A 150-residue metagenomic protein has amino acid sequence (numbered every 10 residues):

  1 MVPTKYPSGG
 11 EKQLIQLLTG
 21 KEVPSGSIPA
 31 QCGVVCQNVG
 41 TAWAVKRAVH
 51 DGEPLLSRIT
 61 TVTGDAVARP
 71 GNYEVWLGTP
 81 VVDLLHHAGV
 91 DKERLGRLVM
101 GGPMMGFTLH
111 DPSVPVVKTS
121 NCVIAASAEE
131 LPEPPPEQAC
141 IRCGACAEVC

Functional and structural regions predicted by a protein language model:
M1-V81, H87-R94: Hydrophobic alpha-helical positions that pack around
V2-Y6, P103, A128: Short, ordered loop/turn segments at secondary-structure junctions
T61, N72-E74, V99, I124 (+2 more regions): Structured core elements
A66, G96-V114: Short acidic beta-strand-loop surface patches of small beta-rich interaction domains
R94-L95, C146: C-terminal, charge/polar-rich interaction regions
F107-E137: A structural-propensity feature for long, helix-poor, extended segments
E133-C150: Cysteine-centered iron-sulfur cluster-binding motifs in ferredoxin-type domains/subunits of redox enzymes
